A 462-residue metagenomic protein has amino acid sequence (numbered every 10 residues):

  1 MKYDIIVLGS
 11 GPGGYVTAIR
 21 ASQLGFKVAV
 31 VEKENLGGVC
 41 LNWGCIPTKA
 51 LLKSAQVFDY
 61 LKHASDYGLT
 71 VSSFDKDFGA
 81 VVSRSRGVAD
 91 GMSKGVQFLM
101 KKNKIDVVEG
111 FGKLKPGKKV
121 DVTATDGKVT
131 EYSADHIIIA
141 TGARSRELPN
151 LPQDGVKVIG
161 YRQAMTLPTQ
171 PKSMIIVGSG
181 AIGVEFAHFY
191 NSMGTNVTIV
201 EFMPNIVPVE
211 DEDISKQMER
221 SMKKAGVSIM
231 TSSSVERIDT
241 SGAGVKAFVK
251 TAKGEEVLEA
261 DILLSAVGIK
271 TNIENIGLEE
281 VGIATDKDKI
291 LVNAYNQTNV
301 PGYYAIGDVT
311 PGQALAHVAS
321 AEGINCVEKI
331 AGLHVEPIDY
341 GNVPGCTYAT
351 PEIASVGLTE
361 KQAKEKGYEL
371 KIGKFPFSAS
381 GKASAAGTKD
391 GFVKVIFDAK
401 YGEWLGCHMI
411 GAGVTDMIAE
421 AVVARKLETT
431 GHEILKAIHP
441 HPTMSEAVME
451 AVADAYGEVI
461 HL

Functional and structural regions predicted by a protein language model:
M1-G11, Q170-G180: Beta1/beta-strand and adjacent pyrophosphate-binding region of the FAD-binding site in flavoprotein oxidoreductases
M1-Y3, I19-F26, V31-Q170, T198 (+8 more regions): Glycine-rich flavin
I6-E34, I46, A50-V57, A331-G332 (+3 more regions): Flexible, glycine-rich terminal cap/loop adjacent to redox cofactors in electron-transfer oxidoreductases
I6-L8, G112, E131-G142, V177 (+3 more regions): Short hydrophobic core segments
G13, G37, I182: Hydrophobic/small residue at the entry helix of a nucleotide-binding pocket
A18, S22, A187, N191-S192: Gly/Ala-rich phosphate-binding loop of Rossmann-like dinucleotide-binding domains, activating on the conserved
E109, N293-Y295, E360, D398-A399: Short, acidic, Ser/Thr-enriched surface-loop or helix-capping motifs
D154-Q170, V257-G332: FAD-site-proximal beta/loop scaffold in flavoenzymes
